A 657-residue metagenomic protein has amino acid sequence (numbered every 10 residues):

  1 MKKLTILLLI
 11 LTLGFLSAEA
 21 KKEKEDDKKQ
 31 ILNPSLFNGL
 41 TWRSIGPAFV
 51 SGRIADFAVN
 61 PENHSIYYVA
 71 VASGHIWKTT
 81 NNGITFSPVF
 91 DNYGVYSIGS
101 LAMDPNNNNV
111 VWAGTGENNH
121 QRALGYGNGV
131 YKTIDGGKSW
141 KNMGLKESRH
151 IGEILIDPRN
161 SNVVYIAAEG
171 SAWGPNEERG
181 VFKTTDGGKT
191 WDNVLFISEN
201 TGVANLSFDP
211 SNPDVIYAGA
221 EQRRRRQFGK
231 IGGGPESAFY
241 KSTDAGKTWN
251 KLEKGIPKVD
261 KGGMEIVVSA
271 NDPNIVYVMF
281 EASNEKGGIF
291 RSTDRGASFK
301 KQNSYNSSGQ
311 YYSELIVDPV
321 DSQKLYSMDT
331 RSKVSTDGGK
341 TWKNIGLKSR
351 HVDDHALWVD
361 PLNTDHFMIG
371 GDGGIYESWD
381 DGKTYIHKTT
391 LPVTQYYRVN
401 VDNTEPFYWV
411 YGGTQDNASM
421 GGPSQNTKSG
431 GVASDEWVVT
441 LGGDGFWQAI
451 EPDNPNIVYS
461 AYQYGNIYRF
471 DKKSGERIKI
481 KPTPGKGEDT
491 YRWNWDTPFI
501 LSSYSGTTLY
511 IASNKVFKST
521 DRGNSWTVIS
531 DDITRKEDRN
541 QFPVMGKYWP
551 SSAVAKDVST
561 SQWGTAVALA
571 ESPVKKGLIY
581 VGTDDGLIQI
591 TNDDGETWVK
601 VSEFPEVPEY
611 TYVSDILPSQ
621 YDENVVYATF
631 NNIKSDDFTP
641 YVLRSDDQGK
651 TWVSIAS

Functional and structural regions predicted by a protein language model:
M1-E23: Bacterial Sec-dependent N-terminal signal peptides
E19-S657: Beta-propeller blade termini and top-face loops
